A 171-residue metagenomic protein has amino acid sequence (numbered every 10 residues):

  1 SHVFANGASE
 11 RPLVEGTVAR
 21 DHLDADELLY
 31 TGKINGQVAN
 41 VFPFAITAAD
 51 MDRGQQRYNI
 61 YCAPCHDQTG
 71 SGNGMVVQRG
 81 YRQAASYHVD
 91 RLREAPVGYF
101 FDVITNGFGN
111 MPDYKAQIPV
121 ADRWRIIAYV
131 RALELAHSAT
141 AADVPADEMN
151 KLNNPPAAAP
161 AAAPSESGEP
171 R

Functional and structural regions predicted by a protein language model:
S1-A49, I118-Y129, L152, A158: Periplasmic c-type cytochrome electron-transfer domains
A39-V41, I60, R82: Extracytoplasmic
A48-S71, A84, T105-N106, I126 (+1 more regions): Sequence/structural segment immediately N-terminal to covalent heme-attachment motifs in c-type and related
D67-V89, R93: Histidine/lysine/aspartate-rich catalytic loop segments that bind and position anionic ligands
V76, R91-V97, P112-R171: Flexible coil segments in periplasmic/lumen-exposed cytochrome c-class electron-transfer proteins
S86, N110-D113: Conserved beta-strand positions that form and line the central face of beta-propeller blades
